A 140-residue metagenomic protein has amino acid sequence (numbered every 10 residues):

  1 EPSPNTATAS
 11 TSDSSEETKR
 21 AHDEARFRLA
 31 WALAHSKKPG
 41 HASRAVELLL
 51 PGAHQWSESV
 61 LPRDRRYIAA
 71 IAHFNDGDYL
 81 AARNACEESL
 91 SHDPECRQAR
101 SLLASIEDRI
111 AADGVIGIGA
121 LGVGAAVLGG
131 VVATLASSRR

Functional and structural regions predicted by a protein language model:
S15, G52, E88-S89: Canonical positions in the second alpha-helix
R28, A32, Y67-I71, N75 (+1 more regions): "A position-specific structural signal for the A-helix of alpha-solenoid helical repeats
S36-P39, D76, I110: Structural motif corresponding to the intra-repeat A-B loop/turn of tetratricopeptide repeats
P39-A42, Y79, C96: TPR-repeat structural position
R109-R140: C-terminal single-pass membrane-anchor helix
